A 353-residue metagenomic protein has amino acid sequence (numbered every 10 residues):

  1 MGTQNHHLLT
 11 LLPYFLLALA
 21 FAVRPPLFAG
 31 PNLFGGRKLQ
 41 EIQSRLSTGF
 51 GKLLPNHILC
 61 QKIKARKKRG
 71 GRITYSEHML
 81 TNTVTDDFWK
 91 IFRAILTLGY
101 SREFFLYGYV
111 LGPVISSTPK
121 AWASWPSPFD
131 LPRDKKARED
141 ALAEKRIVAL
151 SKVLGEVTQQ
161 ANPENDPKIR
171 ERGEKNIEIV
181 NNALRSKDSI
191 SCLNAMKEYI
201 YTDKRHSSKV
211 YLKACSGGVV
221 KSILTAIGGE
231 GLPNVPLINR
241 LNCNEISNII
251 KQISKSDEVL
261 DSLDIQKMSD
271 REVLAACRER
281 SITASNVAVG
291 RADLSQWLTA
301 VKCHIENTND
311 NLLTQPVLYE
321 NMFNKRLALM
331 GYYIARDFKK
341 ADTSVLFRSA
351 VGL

Functional and structural regions predicted by a protein language model:
M1-A22, L27-A29, L353: Universal eukaryotic N-terminal targeting presequences
G2-Q4, L11, A29, L53 (+3 more regions): Intrinsic disorder/low-complexity signature
N5-L8, P25, K38, E171 (+2 more regions): Positively charged, low-complexity intrinsically disordered regions
H6-H7, H57, H78, H304: Histidine (H) residue identity feature
H7-L9, F34, E164, K168: Intrinsic disorder/low-complexity detector
A18, R24, N82-P126: Single-pass hydrophobic alpha-helical transmembrane segments typical of small organelle membrane proteins
A18-L19, V23-F92: N-terminal organellar targeting/addr​essing segments, predominantly mitochondrial targeting sequences
A65-I73, T83-D86, T118-L353: Basic helix-extension-helix modules of the SAP/HeH family
